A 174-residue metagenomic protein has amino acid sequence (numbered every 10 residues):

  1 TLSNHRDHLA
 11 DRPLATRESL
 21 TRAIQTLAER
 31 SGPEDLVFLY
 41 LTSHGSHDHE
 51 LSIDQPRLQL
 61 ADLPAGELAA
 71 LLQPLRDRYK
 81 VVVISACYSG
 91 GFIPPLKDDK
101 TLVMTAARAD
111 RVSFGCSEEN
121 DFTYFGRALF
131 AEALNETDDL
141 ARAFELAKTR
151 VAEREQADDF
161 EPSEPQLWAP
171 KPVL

Functional and structural regions predicted by a protein language model:
T1-E34, E155, D159: Functional beta-strand-loop-alpha-helix junction segments that form "active/interaction loops" within catalytic
T1-S3, L36-L41, Y79-S85, L102-A106: Structural recognition of the beta-strand scaffold that forms the well-ordered cores of secreted hydrolase catalytic
N4-L14, Q25-L27, I53-Q59, F114-E119 (+1 more regions): Second-shell loop/turn segments in exported
H5-D7, S43-S46, C87-S89: Short, internal active-site loops enriched in acidic
L14-A15, R30-G32, L36, L41-R76: A short, glycine/acidic-enriched catalytic loop
R17-A28, A65-L72, T101, G126-F130 (+1 more regions): Extracytoplasmic/secreted envelope proteins and their assembly/folding machinery, especially bacterial periplasmic
S19, D62-A65, I84-Y88: Short, glycine/acidic-rich beta->alpha junctions
V81-V173: Active-site-proximal C-terminal subdomain of hydrolase catalytic domains
